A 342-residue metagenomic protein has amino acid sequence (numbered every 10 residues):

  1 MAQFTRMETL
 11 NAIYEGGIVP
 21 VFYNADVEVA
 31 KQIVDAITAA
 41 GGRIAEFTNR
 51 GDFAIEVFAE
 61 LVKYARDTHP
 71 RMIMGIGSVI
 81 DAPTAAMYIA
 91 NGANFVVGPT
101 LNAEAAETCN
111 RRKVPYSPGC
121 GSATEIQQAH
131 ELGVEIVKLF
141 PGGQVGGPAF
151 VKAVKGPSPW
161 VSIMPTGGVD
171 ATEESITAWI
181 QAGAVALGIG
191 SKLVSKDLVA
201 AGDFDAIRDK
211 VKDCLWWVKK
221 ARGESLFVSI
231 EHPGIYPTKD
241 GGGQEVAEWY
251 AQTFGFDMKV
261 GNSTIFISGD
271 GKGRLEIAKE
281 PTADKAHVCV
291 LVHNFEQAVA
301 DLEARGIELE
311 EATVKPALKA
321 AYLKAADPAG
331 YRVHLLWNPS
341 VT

Functional and structural regions predicted by a protein language model:
M1-P83, M87-N91, Q181, A201-K219 (+2 more regions): Conserved N-terminal beta1-alpha1 strand-loop-helix module at the mouth
T9-Y23, L215-A247, K285-V288, L336-T342: N-terminal beta-strand motif that seeds the catalytic metal site of vicinal oxygen chelate
I33, R50-D52, G234-R274: Core segments of cupin and vicinal oxygen chelate
D81-N91, T124-L132, D170-L187: Catalytic cores of alpha/beta
G98-A105, K138-G147, G183-F204: Glycine-rich phosphate-binding active-site loops on the catalytic face of alpha/beta enzymes
G202, R208, E224-L226, A300-T342: Vicinal oxygen chelate
I230-D240, K279-R305, A320-A326: Vicinal oxygen chelate
F254-A286, L323-P339: Conserved short beta-strand elements that form part of the metal-binding/catalytic scaffold of enzyme active sites
